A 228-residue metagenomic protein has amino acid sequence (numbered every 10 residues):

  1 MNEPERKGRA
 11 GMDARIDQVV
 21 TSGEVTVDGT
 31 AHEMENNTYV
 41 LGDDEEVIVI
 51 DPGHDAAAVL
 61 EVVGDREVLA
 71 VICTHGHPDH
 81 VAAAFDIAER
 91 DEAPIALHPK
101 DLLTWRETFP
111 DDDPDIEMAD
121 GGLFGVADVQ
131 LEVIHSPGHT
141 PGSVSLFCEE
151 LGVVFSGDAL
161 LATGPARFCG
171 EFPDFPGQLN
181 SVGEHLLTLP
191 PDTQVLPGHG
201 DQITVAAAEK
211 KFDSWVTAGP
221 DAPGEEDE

Functional and structural regions predicted by a protein language model:
N2-R6: C-terminal regulatory/interaction regions
G11-R66, S145-G157: Conserved beta-strand hairpin/beta-sheet module of binuclear metal-dependent hydrolase folds, prominently
G29-A31, D115, H135-P137: Short Gly/Pro-enriched turn/cap motifs at secondary-structure boundaries
E33-M34, V47, H54-Q130, L160 (+2 more regions): Active-site HxH/HxHxD metal-binding segment of metal-dependent hydrolases
V40-L41, L97, G125-V126, L146-C148 (+1 more regions): Conserved hydrophobic "DFG−1" position in protein kinase catalytic cores
L41, T74, S136: Conserved S/T- and glycine-rich ATP-binding loop of Class I adenylate-forming
V47, Q130, H135, P141-E228: Metallo-beta-lactamase
L123, P137-G138: Short polar/acidic secondary-structure junctions
